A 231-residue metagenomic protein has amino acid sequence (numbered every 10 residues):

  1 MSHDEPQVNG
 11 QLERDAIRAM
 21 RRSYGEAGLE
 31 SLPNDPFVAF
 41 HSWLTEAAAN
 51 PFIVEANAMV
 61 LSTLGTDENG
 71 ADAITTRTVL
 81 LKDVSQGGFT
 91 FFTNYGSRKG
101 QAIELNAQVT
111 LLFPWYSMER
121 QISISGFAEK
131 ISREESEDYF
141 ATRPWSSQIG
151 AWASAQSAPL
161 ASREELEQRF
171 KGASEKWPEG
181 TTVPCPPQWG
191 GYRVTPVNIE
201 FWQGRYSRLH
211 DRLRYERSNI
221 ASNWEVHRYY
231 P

Functional and structural regions predicted by a protein language model:
M1-P231: Binding-site signature for planar aromatic cofactors or substrates
